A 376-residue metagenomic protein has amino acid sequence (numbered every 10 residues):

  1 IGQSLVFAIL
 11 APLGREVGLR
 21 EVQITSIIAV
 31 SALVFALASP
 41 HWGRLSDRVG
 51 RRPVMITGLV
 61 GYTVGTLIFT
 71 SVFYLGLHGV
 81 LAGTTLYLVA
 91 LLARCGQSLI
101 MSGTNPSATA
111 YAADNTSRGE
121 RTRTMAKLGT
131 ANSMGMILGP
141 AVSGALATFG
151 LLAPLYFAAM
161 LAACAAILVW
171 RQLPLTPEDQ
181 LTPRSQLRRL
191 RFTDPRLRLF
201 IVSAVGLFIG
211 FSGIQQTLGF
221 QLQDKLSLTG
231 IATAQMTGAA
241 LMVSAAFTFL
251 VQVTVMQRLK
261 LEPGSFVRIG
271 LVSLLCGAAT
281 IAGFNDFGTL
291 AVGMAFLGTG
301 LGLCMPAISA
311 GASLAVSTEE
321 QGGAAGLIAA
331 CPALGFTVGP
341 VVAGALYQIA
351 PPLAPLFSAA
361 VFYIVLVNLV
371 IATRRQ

Functional and structural regions predicted by a protein language model:
A8-V22, Q216-M236: Short amphipathic helix-loop junctions that connect adjacent transmembrane helices in Major Facilitator Superfamily/SLC
L33-L37, M236-L259: Transmembrane alpha-helices of Major Facilitator/SLC transporters
A38-R51, L250-P263, Y347: Helix-to-loop junctions at the C-terminal end of transmembrane segments in multipass secondary transporters
V60-G83, S273-N285: C-terminal ends and interior cores of transmembrane alpha-helices in multi-pass membrane transporters/permeases
H78-G103, T289-L303: Hydrophobic core of transmembrane alpha-helices in multi-pass small-molecule transporters, especially MFS/SLC-type
A93-N132: Cytoplasmic helix-loop-helix junction between adjacent transmembrane helices in 12-TM secondary transporters
P174-V202: Juxtamembrane intracellular "pre-TM" segments in multi-pass secondary transporters
P263-I308: C-terminal transmembrane helical hairpin of 12-TM major facilitator-type secondary transporters
